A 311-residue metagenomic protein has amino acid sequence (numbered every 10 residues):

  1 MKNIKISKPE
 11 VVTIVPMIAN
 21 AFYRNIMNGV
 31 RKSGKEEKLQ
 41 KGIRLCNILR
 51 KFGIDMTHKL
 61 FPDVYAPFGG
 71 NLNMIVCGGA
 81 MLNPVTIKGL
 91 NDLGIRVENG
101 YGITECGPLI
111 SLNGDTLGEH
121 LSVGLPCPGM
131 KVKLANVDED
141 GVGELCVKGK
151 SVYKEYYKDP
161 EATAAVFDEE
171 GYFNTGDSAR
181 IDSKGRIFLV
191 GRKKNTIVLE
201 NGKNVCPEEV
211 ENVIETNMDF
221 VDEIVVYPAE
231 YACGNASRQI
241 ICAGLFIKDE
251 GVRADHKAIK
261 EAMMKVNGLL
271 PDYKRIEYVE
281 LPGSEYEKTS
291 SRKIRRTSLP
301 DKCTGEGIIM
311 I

Functional and structural regions predicted by a protein language model:
M1-E10: Conserved ATP-dependent adenylate/AMP-binding module captured primarily in the ANL superfamily
P9-N73, I241, I247-N267: Alpha-helical "lid/cap" subdomains adjacent to substrate-binding clefts that gate access and reposition the ligand
A21, G107, C233-G234: Generic structural signal for helix capping and beta-alpha/helix-loop junctions
M56-I187, K193-T196, V213-F220: Conserved AMP-binding/adenylate-forming
M130, G143, Q239-I241, S290: Change "...and in nucleic-acid phosphodiester-cleaving endonucleases..." to "...and in nucleic-acid processing enzymes
G149, K154-E155, S178-L270: AMP-binding/adenylate-forming catalytic core of the ANL superfamily
V225-E230, M264-I311: Conserved C-terminal "lid"/linker of ANL adenylate-forming enzymes
